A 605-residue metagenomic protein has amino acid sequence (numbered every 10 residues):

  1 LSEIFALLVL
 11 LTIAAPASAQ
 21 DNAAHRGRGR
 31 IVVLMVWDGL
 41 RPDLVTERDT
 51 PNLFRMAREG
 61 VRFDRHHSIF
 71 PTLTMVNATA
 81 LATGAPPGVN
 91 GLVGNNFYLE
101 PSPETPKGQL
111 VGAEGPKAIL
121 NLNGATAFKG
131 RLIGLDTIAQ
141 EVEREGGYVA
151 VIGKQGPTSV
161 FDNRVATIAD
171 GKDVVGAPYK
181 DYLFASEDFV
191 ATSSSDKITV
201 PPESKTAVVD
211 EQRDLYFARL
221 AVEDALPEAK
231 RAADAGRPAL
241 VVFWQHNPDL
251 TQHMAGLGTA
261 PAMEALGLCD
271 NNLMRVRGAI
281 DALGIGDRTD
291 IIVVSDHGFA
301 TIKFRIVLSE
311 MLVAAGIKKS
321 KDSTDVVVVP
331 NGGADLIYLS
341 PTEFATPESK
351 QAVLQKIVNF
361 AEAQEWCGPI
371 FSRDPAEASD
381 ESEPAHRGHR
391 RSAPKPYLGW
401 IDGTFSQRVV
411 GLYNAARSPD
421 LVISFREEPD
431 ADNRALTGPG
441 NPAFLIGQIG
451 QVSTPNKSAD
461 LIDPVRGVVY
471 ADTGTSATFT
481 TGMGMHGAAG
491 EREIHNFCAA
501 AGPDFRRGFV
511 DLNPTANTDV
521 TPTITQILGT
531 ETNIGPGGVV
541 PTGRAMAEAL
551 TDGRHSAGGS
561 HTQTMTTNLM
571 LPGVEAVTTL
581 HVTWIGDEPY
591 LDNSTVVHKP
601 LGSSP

Functional and structural regions predicted by a protein language model:
Q20-R62, V307: Active-site-proximal N-terminal segment of extracellular/periplasmic enzymes that hydrolyze or transfer
H25-G27, V208-F243, P248-T289, L354 (+6 more regions): A long, amphipathic alpha-helix that forms part of the scaffold/cap immediately adjacent to metal-dependent active
R28, D64, P71-L73, N95-E104 (+6 more regions): Secreted, luminal/periplasmic, and some membrane-associated catalytic domains that remodel anionic oxygen-ester
G29-R41, R55-A57, L81, V142 (+8 more regions): Beta-strand elements within well-structured catalytic alpha/beta cores of enzymes that handle phosphate/sulfate esters
P42, F54-R55, Q140-E141, A334-E377 (+2 more regions): Non-catalytic, well-ordered alpha-helical segments in soluble enzyme domains
D43-L92, N96, Y148-I152: Short, structured active-site-proximal loop/turn typified by the sulfatase FGly-forming signature C/S-X-P-X-R
I69-F70, K129-I133, E264-G267, K319-D335 (+4 more regions): A short beta-strand-to-alpha-helix junction
A85-P86, L92-G256, R387, D432-R434: His/Asp/Glu-rich, glycine-adjacent segments that coordinate divalent cations and/or stabilize oxyanion chemistry on
